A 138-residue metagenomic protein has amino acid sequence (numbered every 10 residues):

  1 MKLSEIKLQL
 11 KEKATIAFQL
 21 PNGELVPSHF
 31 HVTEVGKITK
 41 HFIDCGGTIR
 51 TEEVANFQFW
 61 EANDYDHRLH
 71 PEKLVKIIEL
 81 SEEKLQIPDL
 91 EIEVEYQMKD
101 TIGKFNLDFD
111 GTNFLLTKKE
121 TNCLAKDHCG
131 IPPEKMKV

Functional and structural regions predicted by a protein language model:
S4-E34: Small/polar-rich, solvent-exposed N-terminal microdomains that initiate assembly or binding
K13, P27-H29, R50-V54, I87-D89: Short connector loops at helix/strand junctions that flank enzyme active sites, especially segments positioning acidic
P27-T48: Short, solvent-exposed beta-alpha or beta-beta edge segments that form flexible loop/patches at the rim of ligand
F42-I43, N56, E72-L74: Structured interface patches
T51-D64: Short glycine-rich, basic-tinged beta-strand/loop micro-motifs
Y65-P71: Short, conserved charged micro-motifs
K76-H128: Helix-rich interaction surfaces within compact, conserved domain-sized segments that mediate assembly or partner
L124-V138: Charge-rich, low-complexity linker and terminal segments
